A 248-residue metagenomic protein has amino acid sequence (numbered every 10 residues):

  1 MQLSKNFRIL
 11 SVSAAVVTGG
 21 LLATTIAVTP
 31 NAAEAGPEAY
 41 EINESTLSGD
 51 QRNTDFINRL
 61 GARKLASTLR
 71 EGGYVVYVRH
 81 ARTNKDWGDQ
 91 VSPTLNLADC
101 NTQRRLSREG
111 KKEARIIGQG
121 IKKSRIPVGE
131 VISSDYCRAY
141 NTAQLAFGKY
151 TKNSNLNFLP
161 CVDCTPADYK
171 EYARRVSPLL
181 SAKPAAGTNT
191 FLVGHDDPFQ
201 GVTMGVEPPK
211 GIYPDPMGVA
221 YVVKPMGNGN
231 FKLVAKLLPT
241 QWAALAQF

Functional and structural regions predicted by a protein language model:
L3-V17: Bacterial N-terminal signal peptides that target proteins for export
G19-N31: C-terminal segment of classical bacterial N-terminal signal peptides
G36-S154, L159-D163, Y172, G211-Y221 (+2 more regions): Active-site-proximal alpha-helix that buttresses catalytic centers in soluble enzyme cores
L60, V176-L179: A Trp-anchored, charged/polar loop motif used as the substrate-binding/catalytic surface of acyl/ester-handling
V162-P166, T188-N189: Short, glycine/charged-rich beta-strand-loop motifs at protein surfaces that mediate ligand recognition and catalysis
P166-V176: Conserved active-site-adjacent core of cysteine acyl-enzyme catalytic domains
L179-L237: Active-site-adjacent alpha-helix immediately C-terminal to a catalytic or transition-state-stabilizing loop
